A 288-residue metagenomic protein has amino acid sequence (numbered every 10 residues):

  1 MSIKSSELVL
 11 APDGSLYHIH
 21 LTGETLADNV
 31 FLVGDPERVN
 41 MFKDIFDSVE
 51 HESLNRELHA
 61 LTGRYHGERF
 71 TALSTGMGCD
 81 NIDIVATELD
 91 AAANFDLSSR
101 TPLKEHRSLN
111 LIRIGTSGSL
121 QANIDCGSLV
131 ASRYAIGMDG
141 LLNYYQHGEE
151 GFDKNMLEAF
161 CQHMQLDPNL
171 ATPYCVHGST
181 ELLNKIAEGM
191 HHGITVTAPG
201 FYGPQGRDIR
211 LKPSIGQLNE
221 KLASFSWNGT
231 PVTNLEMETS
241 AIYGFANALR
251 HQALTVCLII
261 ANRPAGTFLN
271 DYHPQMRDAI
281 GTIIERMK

Functional and structural regions predicted by a protein language model:
S2-A171: Metabolite-binding pocket within alpha/beta catalytic cores that recognizes anionic/polar moieties
H18-T25, P199-Q205, R277-R286: Intrinsically disordered, low-complexity segments enriched in small residues
G118, A135, V196-G203, A241 (+1 more regions): Glycine-rich beta-alpha junction loops
K154-W227: Active-site rim beta-loop-alpha module in soluble metabolic enzymes
N219-W227, L235, T239-F245: A short, acidic, amphipathic alpha-helical segment used as a generic capping/interface helix at domain edges
S240-Y272: Zn-dependent metallopeptidase/amidohydrolase metal-coordination segment
N262-K288: His/Asp/Glu-rich mid-to-C-terminal helical/loop segments that flank catalytic regions of hydrolases
